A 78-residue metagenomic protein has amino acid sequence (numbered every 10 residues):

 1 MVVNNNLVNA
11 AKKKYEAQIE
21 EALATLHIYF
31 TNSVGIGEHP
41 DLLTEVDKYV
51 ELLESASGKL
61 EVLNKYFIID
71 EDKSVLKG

Functional and structural regions predicted by a protein language model:
V2-G78: Extended, charge-rich alpha-helical interface modules
